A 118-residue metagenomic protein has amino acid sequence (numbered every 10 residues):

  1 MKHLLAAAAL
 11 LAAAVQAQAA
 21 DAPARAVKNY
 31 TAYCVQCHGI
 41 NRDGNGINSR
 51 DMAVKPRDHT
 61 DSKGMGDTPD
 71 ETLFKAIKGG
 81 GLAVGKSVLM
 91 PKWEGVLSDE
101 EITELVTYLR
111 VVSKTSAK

Functional and structural regions predicted by a protein language model:
L4-A13: Sec-dependent N-terminal signal peptides
A13-Y30: Electrostatic cytochrome c docking/interface patches
D21-A22, M65, L97-E100: Extracytoplasmic/periplasmic, Sec-exported soluble proteins
R25, N29-A32, T68, T72 (+2 more regions): Extracytoplasmic/secreted proteins, especially bacterial periplasmic and envelope-associated proteins
Y30-I40, L105, L109: The canonical Cys-X-X-Cys-His
D43-T72: Gly/Gly-Pro-rich "capping" loops immediately C-terminal to redox-active cysteine motifs in periplasmic/lumenal
R50-D58, A76-T103, L109-V112, A117: Axial heme c-ligation environment in periplasmic c-type cytochrome domains
